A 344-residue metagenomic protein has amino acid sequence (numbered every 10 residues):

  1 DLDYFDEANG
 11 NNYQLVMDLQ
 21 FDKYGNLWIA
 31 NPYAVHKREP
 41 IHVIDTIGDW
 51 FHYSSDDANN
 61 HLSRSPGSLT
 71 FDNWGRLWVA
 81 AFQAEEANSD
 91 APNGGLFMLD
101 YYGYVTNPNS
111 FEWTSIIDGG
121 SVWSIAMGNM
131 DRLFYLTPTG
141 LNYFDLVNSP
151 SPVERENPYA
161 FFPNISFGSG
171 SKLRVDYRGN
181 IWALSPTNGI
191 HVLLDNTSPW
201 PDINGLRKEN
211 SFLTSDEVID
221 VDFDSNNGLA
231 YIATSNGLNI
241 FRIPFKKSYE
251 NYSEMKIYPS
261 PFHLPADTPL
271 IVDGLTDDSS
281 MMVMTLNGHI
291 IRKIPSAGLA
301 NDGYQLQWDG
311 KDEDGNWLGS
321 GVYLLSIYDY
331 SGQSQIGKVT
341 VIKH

Functional and structural regions predicted by a protein language model:
D1-M255, I290: Carboxylate-rich, polar loop motifs that coordinate divalent cations or form catalytic acidic clusters
Y33, V272-T276, D329: Non-cytosolic beta-sheet module surface loops
E250-V283, S296-A297, Q305: Glycine-centered coil/turn sites that cap beta-strands in beta-rich domains
D277, D302, G319-L325: A glycine-anchored, Pro-Gly-centered beta-turn/N-cap motif
S280-I291, Y323: Short, glycine-anchored, charge-dense loop/turn motifs used at functional sites
I291-L318, Y330-S331: Glycine-centered tight-turn motifs at strand-turn-strand junctions
V322-H344: C-terminal tail/sorting-segment detector
